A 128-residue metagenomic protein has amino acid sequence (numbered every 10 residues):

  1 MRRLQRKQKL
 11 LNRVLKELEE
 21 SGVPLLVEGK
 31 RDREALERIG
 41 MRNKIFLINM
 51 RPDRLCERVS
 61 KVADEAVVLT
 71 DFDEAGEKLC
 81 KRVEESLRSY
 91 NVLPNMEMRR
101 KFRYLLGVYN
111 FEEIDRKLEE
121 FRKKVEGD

Functional and structural regions predicted by a protein language model:
M1-P24, K30-E34, E57-R58: Phosphate-handling DNA/RNA-contact segment within nucleic-acid enzymes
P24-L25, V67: Short glycine-rich phosphate-binding loop at a beta-alpha junction
K30-I39, K44, M50-D128: TOPRIM fold recognition
